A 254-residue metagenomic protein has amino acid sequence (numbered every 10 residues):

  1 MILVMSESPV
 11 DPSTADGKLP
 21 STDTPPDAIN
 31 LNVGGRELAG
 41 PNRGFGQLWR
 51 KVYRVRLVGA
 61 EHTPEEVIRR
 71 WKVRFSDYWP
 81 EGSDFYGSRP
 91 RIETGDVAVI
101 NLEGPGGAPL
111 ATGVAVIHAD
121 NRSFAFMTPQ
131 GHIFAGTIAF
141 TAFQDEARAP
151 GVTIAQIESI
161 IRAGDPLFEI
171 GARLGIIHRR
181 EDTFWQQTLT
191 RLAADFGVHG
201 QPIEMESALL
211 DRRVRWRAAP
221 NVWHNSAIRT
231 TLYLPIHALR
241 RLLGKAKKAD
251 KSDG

Functional and structural regions predicted by a protein language model:
M1-P105, S226-G254: Hydrophobic ligand-binding cavity/cleft-lining segments
A60-P64, G107-A111, F134, G164-E169: Short, surface-exposed beta-strand/loop "edge" segments at domain boundaries and coil↔beta transitions
R69-D77, G131, T190, A194: Short, intrinsically disordered, mixed-charge
V99, A125, V152-Q156: General beta-strand recognition
G106-P150: Hydrophobic-ligand binding "helix-grip"
G131-R179: Beta-strand/loop substructures that line and gate deep hydrophobic ligand-binding cavities in soluble
P166-L209: A conserved amphipathic terminal alpha-helix motif
L192-L234: Short, highly charged C-terminal tails/helix-capping segments
